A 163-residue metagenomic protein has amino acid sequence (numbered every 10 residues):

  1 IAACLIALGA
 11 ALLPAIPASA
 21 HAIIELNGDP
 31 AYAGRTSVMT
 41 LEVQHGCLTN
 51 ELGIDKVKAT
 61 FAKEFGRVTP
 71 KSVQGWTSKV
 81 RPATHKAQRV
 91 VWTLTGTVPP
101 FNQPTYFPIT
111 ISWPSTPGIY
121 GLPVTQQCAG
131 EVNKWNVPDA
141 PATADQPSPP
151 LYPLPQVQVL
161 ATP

Functional and structural regions predicted by a protein language model:
I1-G9: Sec-dependent N-terminal signal peptides
G9-A18: C-terminal segment of classical bacterial N-terminal signal peptides
H21-N27, A33, A129-P163: Extracytoplasmic/periplasmic copper-protein system
A33-P70: Low-complexity, serine/threonine/proline/glycine-rich extracellular segments that form mucin-like
G34-T40, T105-Y106, I119-L122: Short, solvent-exposed loop/turn segments enriched in Ser/Thr/Gly
A62-V90, P155-A161: A surface/secretory-pathway sequence property marking extracellular, secreted, or lumenal proteins enriched
T95-G118: Low-complexity, intrinsically disordered segments enriched in Ser/Thr together with acidic residues
